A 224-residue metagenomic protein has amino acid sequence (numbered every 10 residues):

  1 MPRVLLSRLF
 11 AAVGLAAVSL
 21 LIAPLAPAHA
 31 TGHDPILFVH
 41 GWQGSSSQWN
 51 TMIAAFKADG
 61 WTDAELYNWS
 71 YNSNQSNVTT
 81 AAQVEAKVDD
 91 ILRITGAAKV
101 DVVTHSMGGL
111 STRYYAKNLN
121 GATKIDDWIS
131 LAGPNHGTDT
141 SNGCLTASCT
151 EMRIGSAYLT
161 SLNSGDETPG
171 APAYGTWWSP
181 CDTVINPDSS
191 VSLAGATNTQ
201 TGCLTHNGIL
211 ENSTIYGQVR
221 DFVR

Functional and structural regions predicted by a protein language model:
M1-A30: Secretory targeting and sorting signals
D34-H40, G60-D63, W69, N74-G165 (+2 more regions): Serine-dependent carboxylesterase/thioesterase catalytic core of lipase-like alpha/beta-hydrolase/SGNH enzymes
S45-T51: The serine-hydrolase catalytic nucleophile loop
M52-W61: A short, Lys/Arg-enriched amphipathic alpha-helix followed by its capping loop at the start of a domain
E151, L159, E167-R224: C-terminal catalytic-base region of ester-bond hydrolases, centering on the histidine of the charge-relay
